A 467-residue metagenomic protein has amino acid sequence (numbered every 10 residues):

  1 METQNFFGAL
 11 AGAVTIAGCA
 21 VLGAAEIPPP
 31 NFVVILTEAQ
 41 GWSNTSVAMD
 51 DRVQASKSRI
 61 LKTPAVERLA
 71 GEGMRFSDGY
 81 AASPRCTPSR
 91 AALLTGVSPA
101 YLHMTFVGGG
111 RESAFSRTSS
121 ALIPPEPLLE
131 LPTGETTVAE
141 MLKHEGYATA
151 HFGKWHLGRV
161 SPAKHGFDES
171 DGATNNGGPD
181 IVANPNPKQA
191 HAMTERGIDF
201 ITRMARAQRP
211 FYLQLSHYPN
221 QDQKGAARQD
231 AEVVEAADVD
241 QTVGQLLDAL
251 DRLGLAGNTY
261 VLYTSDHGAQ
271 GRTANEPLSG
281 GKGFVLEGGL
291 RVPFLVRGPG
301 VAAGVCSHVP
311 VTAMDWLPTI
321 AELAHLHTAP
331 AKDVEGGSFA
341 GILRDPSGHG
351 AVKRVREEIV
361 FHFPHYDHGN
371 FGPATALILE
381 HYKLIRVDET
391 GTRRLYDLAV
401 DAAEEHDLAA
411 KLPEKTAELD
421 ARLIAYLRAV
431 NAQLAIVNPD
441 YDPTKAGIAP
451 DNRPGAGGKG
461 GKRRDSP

Functional and structural regions predicted by a protein language model:
E26-P30, T37, W42, R75 (+3 more regions): Long, internal low-complexity/basic segments
P29-S43, L69, L93, L142 (+7 more regions): Beta-strand elements within well-structured catalytic alpha/beta cores of enzymes that handle phosphate/sulfate esters
V34-I35, G41-T136, Y147, S161 (+1 more regions): Active-site segment of extracytoplasmic enzymes that catalyze sulfate/phosphate-ester chemistry
V47-A48, N175-D180, G197-E235, Q270 (+1 more regions): Active-site His/acidic residue clusters
M49, R75-V97, T105-R111, H151-P162 (+6 more regions): Short, solvent-exposed turn/loop segments enriched in Gly/Ser/Thr/Pro and often Arg
D50, P162-G166, Q223-E232, D248-A302 (+4 more regions): Histidine-centered active-site microenvironments of extracellular/periplasmic hydrolases and transferases
S56-T63, S77-R85, G108, P125-T136 (+8 more regions): A short beta-strand-to-alpha-helix junction
A269-A274, F284-V285, A302, V309 (+3 more regions): C-terminal cap/loop subdomain of S1 sulfatases and analogous C-terminal strand-loop tails that border
